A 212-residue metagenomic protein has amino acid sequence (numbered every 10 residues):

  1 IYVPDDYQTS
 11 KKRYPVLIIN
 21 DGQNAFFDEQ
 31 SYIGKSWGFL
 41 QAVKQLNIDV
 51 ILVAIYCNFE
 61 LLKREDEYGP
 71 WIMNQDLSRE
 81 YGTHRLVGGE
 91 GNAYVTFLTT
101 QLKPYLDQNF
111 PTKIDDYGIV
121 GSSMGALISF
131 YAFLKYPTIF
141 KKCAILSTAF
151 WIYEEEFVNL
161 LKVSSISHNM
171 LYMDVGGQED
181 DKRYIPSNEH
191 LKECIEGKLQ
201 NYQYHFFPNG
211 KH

Functional and structural regions predicted by a protein language model:
Y2-H212: Non-catalytic cap/lid and distal C-terminal segments of serine-dependent acyl enzymes
